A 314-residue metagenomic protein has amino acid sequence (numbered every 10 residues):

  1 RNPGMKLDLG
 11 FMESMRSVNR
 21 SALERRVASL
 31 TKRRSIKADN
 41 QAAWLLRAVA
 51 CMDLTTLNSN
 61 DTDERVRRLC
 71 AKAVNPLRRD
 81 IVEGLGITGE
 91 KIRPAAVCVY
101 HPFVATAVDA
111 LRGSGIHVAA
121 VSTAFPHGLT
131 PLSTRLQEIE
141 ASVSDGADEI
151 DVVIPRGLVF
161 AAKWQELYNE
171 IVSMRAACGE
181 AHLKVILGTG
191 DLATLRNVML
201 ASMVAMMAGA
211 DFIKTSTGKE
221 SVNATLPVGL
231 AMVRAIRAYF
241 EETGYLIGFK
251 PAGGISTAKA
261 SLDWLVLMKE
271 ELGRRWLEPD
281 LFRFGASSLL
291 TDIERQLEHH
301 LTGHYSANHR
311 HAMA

Functional and structural regions predicted by a protein language model:
R1-A50: Charged, compositionally biased N-terminal leader segments and the immediate start of the first structured element
D39-R47, N60-I92, P102-K250, S256-S287 (+1 more regions): Alpha/beta enzyme core
L57: A short, histidine- and acid-enriched strand-loop-helix "catalytic/donor-clamping" loop that lines the nucleotide-sugar
V97-V99: Short, hydrophobic beta-strand segments that form beta-sheet elements in well-ordered domains
